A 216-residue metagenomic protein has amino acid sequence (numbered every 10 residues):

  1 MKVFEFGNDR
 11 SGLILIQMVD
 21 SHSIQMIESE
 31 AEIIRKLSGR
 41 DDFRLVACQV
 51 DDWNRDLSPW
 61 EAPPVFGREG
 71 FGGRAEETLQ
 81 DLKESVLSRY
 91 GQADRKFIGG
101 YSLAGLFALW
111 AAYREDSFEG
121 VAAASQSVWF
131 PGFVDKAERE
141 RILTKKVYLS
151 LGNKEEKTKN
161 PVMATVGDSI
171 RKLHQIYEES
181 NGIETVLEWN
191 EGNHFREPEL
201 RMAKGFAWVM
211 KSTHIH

Functional and structural regions predicted by a protein language model:
M1-G7: A short loop-to-beta-strand scaffold at the N-terminal edge of the catalytic core in hydrolase folds
N8-R89: Serine-hydrolase catalytic machinery in alpha/beta-hydrolase-like enzymes
A31-I34, A112, H174: A conserved amphipathic alpha-helix that caps or lines the catalytic cleft of carbohydrate- and lipid-modifying enzymes
A62-F66, S180, T213-H216: Alpha/beta-hydrolase-fold serine-hydrolase catalytic core, especially in secreted/extracellular enzymes
G99-A104, A108: Gly/Ala-rich beta-loop-alpha elbow adjacent to hydrolase catalytic centers
W110-G120: Conserved hydrolase catalytic core segment
A122-A124: A short, hydrophobic beta-strand element of the alpha/beta-hydrolase
V128-V209: The feature captures the conserved acid-bearing segment of alpha/beta-hydrolase catalytic domains
